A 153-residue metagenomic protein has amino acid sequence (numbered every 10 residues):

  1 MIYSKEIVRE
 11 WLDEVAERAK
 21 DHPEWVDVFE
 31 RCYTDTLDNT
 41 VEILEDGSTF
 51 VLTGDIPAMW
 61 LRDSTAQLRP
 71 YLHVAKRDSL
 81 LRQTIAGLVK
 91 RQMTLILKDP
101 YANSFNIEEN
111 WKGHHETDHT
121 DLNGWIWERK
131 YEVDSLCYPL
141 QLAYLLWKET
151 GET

Functional and structural regions predicted by a protein language model:
M1-R62: Low-complexity, Ser/Thr/Pro/Gly-enriched N-terminal "stalk/linker" regions
P57-I85, V89-T153: Aromatic-rich carbohydrate-recognition surfaces in CAZymes
